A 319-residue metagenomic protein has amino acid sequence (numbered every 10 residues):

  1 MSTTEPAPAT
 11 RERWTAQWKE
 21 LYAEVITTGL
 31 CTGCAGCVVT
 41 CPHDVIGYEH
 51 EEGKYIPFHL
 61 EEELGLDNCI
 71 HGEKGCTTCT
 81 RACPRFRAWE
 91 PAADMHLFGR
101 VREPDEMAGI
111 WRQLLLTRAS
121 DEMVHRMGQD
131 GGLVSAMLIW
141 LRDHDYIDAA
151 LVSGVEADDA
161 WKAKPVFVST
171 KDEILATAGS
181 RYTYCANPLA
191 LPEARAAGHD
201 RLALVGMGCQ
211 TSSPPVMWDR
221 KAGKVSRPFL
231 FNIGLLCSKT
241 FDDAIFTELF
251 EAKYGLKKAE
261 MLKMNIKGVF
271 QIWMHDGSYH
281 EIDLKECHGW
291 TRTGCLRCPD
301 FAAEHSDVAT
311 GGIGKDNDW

Functional and structural regions predicted by a protein language model:
S2-L21, V39-G65, S180, Y184 (+1 more regions): Short, charged low-complexity linear segments at domain edges
P8-R11, G36-F58, G75-G99, V308: Iron-sulfur cluster-binding cysteine motifs and their immediate structural context in ferredoxin-like electron-transfer
A16-T32, R118-D130: Asp/Glu-centered strand-loop micro-motifs enriched in Gly/Pro and often flanked by an aromatic residue
L21-T32, L60-T77, H199-L202, E281-R292: Immediate flanking context of iron-sulfur cluster ligation sites
G29-V45, I70-H71, G75-R87, M207-S213 (+1 more regions): Local cysteine-cluster metal-coordination motifs and their immediate loop/turn environment, predominantly Fe-S cluster
C34, V39, H50-E52, G72 (+5 more regions): Generic structural signal for well-ordered secondary structure
L60-F86, I110-M127: Short Fe-S-cluster ligation motifs
A88-W319: Iron-sulfur-associated redox domains of electron-transfer enzymes in respiratory and anaerobic energy metabolism
